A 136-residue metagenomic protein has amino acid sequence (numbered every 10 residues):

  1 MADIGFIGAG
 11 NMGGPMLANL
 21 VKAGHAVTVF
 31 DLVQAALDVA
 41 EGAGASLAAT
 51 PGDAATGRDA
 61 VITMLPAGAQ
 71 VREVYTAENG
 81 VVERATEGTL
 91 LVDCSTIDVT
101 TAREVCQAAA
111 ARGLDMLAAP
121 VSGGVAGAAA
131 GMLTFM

Functional and structural regions predicted by a protein language model:
M1-T63, T89, V125-A128: NAD(P)+-binding Rossmann beta1-loop-alpha1 motif at the extreme N-terminus of oxidoreductases
I4, A9, T96-M136: Rossmann-fold dinucleotide-binding core
F30-L32, D93, A118: Short beta-strands and strand-loop turn motifs
V33, A67, V121: A generic "binding-loop/recognition-motif" signal
V39-A43, G80, R84, E104 (+2 more regions): Alpha-helical structural signal in soluble globular domains
A45-T101, M136: Rossmann-like NAD(P)-binding element
